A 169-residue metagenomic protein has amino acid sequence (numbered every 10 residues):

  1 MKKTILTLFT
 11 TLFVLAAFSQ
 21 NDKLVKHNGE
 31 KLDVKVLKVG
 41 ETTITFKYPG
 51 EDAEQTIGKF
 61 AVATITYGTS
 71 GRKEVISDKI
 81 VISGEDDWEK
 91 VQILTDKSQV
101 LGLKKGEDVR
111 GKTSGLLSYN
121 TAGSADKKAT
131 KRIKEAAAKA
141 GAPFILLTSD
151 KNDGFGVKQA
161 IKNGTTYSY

Functional and structural regions predicted by a protein language model:
M1-D22: Bacterial Sec-dependent N-terminal signal peptides
Q20-N152, V157-Y169: Compositionally biased alpha-helical segments
